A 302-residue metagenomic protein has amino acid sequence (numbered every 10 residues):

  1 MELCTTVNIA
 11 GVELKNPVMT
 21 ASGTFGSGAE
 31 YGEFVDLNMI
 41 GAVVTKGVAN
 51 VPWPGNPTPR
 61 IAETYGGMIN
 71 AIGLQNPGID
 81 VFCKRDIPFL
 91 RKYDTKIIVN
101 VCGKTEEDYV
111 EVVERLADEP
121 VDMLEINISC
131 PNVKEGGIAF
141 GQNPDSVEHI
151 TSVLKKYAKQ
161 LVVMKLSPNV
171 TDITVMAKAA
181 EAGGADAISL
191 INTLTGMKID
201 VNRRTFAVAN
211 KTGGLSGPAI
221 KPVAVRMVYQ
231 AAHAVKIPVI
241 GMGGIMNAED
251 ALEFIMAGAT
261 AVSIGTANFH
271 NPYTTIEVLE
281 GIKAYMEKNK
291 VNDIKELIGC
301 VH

Functional and structural regions predicted by a protein language model:
M1-I97, G103: N-terminal capping/small domains of soluble enzymes
E33, K104-I240, E249-A257, I264: Alpha/beta enzyme core
K46, G243, G265-T266: Short beta->alpha connector loops at strand-helix junctions that form conserved, small/polar/Pro-enriched
A49-P54, P131-V133, T195-K198, F269-N271: Short gly/pro/ser/thr-enriched loop/turn and capping motifs at secondary-structure boundaries
G55-Y65, I199-G213, I255, A267-V291: C-terminal helical cap(s) of enzyme catalytic domains, especially alpha/beta-barrels
I245-E249, N271, H302: Small/polar glycine-rich anion-binding or flexible loop at a beta-alpha turn
K295-H302: A short, charged, Gly/Pro-tolerant segment at domain boundaries
